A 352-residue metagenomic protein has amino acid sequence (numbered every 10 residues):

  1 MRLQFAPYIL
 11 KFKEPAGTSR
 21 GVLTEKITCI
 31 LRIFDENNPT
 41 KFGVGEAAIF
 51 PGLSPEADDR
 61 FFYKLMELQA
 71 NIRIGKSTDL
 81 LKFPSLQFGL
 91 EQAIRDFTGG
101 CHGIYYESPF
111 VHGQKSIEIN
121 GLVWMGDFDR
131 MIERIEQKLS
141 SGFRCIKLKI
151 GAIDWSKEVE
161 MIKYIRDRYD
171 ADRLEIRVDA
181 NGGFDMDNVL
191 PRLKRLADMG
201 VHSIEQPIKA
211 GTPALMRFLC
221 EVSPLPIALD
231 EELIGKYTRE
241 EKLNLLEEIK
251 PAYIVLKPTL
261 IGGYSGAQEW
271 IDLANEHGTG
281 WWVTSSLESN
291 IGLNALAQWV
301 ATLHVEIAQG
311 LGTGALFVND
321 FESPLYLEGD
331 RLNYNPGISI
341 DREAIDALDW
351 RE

Functional and structural regions predicted by a protein language model:
M1-I176, N181-G183, A197, E322-E352: N-terminal capping/lid subdomain adjacent to the active-site entrance of alpha/beta enzymes
Q4-F5, G45, L148, I176-V178 (+4 more regions): General beta-strand structural signal in soluble alpha/beta enzymes
Y63, L215-R217, V222-P226, E231-I338: Shared catalytic-loop signature of beta/alpha-barrel
E107-S108, L174, V178-D198, G211-V222: N-terminal active-site wall of soluble small-molecule enzyme domains
G113-I119, G142-R144, A171-L174, G200-H202 (+4 more regions): Short, well-ordered coil/turn segments that N-cap beta-strands
W124, I146-W155, R177-G182, G200-T212 (+2 more regions): Catalytic beta/alpha-barrel core
G126-K138, D187-P191, Y237-E247: Short, acidic/polar
F128-D129, A152-R168, F184-N188, I208-E221 (+2 more regions): Active-site-adjacent beta->alpha loops and helix N-cap segments on the catalytic face of soluble alpha/beta enzymes
